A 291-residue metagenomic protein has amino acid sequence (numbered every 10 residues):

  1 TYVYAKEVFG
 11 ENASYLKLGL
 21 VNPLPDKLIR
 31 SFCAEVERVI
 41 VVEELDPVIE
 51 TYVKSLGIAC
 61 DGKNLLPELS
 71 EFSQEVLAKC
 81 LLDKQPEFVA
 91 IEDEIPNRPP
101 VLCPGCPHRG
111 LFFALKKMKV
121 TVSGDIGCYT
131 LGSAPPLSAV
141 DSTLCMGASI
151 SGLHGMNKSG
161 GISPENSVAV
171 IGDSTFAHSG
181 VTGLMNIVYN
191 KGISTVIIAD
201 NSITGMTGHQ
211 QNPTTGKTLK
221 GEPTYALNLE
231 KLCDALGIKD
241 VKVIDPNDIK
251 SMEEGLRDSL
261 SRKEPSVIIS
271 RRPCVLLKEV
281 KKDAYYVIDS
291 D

Functional and structural regions predicted by a protein language model:
Y4-G10, K27-L28, T51-S55, F72-S73 (+8 more regions): Short acidic, glycine/serine/threonine-rich loops at helix termini
E7-L16, K231-G237: Short helix-loop-beta junction
S14-F88, A284: Terminal amphipathic helices with adjacent charged low-complexity linkers/tails
Y15-K17, V41-E43, C60-K63, V89 (+5 more regions): General beta-strand structural signal in soluble alpha/beta enzymes
N22-P23, P47-V48, L66-S70, Y129-L131 (+3 more regions): Short gly/pro/ser/thr-enriched loop/turn and capping motifs at secondary-structure boundaries
A90-I150, S159-I162: Active-site diphosphate/adenylate-binding microenvironment
I91-G105, V243-S261, C274-D291: Ferredoxin-like iron-sulfur electron-transfer modules
S133-V267: Thiamine diphosphate
